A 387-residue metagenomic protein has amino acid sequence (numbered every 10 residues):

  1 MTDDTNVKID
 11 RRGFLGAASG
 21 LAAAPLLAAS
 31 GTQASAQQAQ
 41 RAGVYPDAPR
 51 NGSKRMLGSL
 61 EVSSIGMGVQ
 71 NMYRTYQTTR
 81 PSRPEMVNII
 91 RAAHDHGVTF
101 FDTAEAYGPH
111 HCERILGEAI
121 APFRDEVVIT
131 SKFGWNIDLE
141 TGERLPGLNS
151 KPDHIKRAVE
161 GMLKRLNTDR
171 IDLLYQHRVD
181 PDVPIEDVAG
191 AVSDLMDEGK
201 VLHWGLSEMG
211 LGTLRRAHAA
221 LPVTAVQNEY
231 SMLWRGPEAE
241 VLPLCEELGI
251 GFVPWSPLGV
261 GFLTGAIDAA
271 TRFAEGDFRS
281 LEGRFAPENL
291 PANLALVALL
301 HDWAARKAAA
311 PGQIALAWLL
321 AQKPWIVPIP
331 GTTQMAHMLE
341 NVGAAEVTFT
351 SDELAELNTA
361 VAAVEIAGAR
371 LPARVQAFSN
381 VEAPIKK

Functional and structural regions predicted by a protein language model:
T2-V127, K387: N-terminal binding-site loop/beta-alpha segment at the start of enzyme catalytic domains that lines or forms
V62-G66, F100, E126-T130, R170-L173 (+4 more regions): Structural preference for beta-strand elements that scaffold enzyme active sites
M67-V69, T103, L173-Q176, L206 (+2 more regions): Conserved beta-strand positions
M86, I155, V159, I185-V188 (+1 more regions): Aromatic/hydrophobic pocket-lining residues that form the small-molecule binding cavity in soluble enzyme cores
V127-S150: Structural motif corresponding to the early beta-alpha repeats
G142-R165: Conserved phosphate-binding/catalytic loop of the ribokinase/pfkB sugar-kinase fold
K164-D180: Active-site groove signature of glycoside hydrolases
D180-T359, A363-V364, F378-P384: Beta/alpha (TIM)-barrel catalytic core signal, keyed to glycine-rich beta->alpha loops juxtaposed to Asp/Glu that bind
